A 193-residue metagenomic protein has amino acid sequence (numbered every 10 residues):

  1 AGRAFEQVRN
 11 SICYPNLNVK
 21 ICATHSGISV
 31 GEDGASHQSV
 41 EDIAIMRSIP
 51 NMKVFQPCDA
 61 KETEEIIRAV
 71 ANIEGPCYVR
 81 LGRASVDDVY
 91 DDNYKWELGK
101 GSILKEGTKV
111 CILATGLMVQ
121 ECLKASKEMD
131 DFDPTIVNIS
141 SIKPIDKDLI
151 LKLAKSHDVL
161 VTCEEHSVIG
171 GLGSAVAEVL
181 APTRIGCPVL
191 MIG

Functional and structural regions predicted by a protein language model:
A1-C111, Q120: Conserved thiamine diphosphate
V30-G31, G82-G193: Thiamine diphosphate
